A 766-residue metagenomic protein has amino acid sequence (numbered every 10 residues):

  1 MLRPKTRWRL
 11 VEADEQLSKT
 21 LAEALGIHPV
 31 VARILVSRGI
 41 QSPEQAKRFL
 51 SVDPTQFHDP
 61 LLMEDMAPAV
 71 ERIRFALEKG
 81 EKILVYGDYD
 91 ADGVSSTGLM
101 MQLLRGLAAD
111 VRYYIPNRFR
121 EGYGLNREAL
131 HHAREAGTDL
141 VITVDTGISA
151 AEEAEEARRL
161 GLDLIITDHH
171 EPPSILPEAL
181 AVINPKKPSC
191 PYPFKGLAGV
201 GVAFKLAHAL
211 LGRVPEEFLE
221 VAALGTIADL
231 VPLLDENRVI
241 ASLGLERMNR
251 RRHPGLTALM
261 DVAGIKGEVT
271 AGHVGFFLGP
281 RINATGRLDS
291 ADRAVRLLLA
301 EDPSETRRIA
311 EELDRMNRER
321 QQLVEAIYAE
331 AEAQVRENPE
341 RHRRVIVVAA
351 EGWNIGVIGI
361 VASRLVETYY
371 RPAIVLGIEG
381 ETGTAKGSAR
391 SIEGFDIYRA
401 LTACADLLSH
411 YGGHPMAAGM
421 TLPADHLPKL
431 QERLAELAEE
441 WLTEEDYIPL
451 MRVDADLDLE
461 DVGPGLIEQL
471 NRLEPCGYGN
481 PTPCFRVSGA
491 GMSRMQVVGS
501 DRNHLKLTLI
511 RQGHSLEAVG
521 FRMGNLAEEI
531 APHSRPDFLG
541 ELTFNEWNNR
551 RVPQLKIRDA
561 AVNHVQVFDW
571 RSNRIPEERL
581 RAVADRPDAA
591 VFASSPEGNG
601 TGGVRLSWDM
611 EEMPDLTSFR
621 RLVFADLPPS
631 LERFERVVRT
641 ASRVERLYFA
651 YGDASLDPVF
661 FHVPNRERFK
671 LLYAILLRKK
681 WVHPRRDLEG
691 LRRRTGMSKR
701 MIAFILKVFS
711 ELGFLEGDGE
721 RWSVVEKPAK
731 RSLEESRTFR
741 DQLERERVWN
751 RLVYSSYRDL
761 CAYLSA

Functional and structural regions predicted by a protein language model:
L2-R3, A13-L140, L160-G161, L211-G212 (+2 more regions): Hydrophobic helix-and-loop "lid/oligomerization" segment in the mid-to-C-terminal part of catalytic domains
L84, V141-T143, V345-A349, I374 (+3 more regions): Structural motif
A91, I148, E171-P172, K187 (+3 more regions): Short, glycine/acidic-enriched loop or turn micro-motifs at the edges of active sites
L99, P177-A228, R636-T640, E645-Y651 (+2 more regions): Short alpha-helices
L99-V200: Hydrophobic, small-residue-rich alpha-helical packing segments that form membrane-like cores
M100, R105, R238-E332, E367 (+5 more regions): Acidic, two-metal ion nucleic-acid-processing modules in DNA metabolism proteins
E152-E156, I346, V361, R633-T640: A short acidic, amphipathic alpha-helical/loop segment
P614-P658: Conserved RecA-like helicase motor core of SF1/SF2 enzymes
